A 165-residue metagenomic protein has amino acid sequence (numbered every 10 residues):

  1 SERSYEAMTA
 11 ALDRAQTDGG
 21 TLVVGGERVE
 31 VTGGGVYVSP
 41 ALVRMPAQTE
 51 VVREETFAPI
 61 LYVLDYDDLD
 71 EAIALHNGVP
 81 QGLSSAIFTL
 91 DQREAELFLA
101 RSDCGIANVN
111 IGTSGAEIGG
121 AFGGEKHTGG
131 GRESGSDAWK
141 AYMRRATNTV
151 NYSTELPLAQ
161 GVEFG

Functional and structural regions predicted by a protein language model:
S1-R3, R28-T32: A short beta-alpha structural unit
R3-S4, F88: Charged, low-complexity surface patches
A11-G19: Helical element adjacent to the flavin cofactor pocket in flavoenzyme catalytic cores
G19-R28: Short secondary-structure junctions
E30, V36-G165: Conserved C-terminal structural/oligomerization subdomain of aldehyde/semialdehyde dehydrogenase
